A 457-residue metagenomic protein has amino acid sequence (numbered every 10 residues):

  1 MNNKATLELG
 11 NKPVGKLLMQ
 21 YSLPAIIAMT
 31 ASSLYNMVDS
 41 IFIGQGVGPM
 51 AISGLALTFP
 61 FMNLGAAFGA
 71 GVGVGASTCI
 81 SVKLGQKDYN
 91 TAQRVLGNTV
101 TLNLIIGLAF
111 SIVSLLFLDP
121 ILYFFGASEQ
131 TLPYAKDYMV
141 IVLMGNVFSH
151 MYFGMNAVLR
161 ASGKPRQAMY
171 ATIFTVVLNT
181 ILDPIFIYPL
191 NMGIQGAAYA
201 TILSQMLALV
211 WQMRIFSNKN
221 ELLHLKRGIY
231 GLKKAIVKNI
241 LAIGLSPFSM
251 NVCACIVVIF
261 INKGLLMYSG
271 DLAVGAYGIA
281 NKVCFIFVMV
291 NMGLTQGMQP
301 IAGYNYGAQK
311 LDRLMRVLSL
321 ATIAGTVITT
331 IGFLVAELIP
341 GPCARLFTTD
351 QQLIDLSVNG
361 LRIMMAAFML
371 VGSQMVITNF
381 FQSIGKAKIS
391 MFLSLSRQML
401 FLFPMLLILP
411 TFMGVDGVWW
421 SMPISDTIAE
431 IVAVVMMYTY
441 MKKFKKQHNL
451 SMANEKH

Functional and structural regions predicted by a protein language model:
M1-S22, I80-G145, P189-G244, A302-A367 (+1 more regions): Short alpha-helical transmembrane segments in multi-pass integral membrane proteins
L9-V47, P60-G75, C79, L104-S111 (+5 more regions): N-terminal transmembrane alpha-helices
Q20-D39, I141, T175, S204-A208 (+4 more regions): Transmembrane helical elements of multi-pass membrane transporters/channels
A25, M29, I41, T78 (+15 more regions): Transmembrane alpha-helix boundary and packing residues in multipass membrane permease domains and related
L34-S53, L122-E129, I185-M192, V252-K282 (+4 more regions): Helix-terminus/linker motif at the lipid-water interface of multi-pass membrane proteins
I52-I112, S149-A168, A276-L334, L338-P340 (+1 more regions): Small-residue-rich hydrophobic transmembrane alpha-helices
L64-A67, N179-P184, L209-M213, F285-I286 (+4 more regions): Hydrophobic transmembrane alpha-helices of multi-pass small-molecule transporters
G73, V142-R160, A168-V176, A197-V210 (+4 more regions): Short runs within selected transmembrane alpha-helices of multi-pass transporters and secretion channels
